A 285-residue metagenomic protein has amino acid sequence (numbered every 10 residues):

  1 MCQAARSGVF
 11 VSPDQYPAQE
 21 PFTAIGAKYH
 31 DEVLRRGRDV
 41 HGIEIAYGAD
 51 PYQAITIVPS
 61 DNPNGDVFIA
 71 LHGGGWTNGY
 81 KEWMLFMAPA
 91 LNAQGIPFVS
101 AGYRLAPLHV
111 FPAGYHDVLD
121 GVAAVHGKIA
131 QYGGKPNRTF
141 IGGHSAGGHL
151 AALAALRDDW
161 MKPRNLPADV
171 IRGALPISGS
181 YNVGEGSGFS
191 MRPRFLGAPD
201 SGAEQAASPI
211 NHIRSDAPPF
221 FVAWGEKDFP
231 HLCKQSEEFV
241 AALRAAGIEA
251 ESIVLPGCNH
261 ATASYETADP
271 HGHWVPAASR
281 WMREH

Functional and structural regions predicted by a protein language model:
A4-N62: N-terminal cap/lid segment of alpha/beta-hydrolase-fold proteins
L34, G179-H212, P218: Mobile cap/lid helix-loop segments that gate and shape the active-site cleft of serine hydrolases
G65-G75: Short beta-strand element of the alpha/beta-hydrolase
Y80-S100: Short amphipathic alpha-helix adjacent to the substrate-entry channel of hydrolases
D120-G188, E204: Primarily recognizes the serine-hydrolase "nucleophile elbow" in alpha/beta-hydrolase and SGNH/GDSL folds
D216, V222-W224: Short beta-strand/loop motif that positions the catalytic acidic residue of the alpha/beta-hydrolase fold
A223, E237-V240, R244-H285: C-terminal catalytic histidine-bearing segment of alpha/beta-hydrolase fold enzymes
F229-E238: Conserved alpha/beta-hydrolase "acid-adjacent" motif
